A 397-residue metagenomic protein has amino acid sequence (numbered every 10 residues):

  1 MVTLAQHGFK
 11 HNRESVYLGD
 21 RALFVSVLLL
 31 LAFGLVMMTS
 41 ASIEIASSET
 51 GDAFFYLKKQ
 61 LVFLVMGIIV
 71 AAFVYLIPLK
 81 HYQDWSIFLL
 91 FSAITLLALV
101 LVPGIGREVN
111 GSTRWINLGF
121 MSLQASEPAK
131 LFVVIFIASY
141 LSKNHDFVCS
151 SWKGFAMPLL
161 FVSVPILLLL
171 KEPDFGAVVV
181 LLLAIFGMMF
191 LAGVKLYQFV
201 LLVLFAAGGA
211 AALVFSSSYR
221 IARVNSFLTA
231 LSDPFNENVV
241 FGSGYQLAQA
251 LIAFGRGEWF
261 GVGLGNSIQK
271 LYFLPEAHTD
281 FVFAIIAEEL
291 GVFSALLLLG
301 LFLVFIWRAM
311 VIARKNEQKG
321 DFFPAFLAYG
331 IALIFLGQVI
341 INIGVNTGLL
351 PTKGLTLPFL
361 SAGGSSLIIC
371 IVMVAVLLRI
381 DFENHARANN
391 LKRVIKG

Functional and structural regions predicted by a protein language model:
M1-Y17, F323, Q338-G397: A juxtamembrane structural motif centered on a specific transmembrane helix
S26-A32, E49-S243, A284-V345, V372-V376 (+1 more regions): Hydrophobic alpha-helical transmembrane segments of multi-pass inner membrane proteins, especially in bacterial systems
L28-I43: Alpha-helical transmembrane segments of multi-pass membrane proteins
D174-V179, V262-S267, A277-T279, K353 (+2 more regions): Transmembrane helix boundary and interhelical junction motifs in multipass membrane proteins
G244-G265: Extracytosolic (periplasmic/ER-lumenal) interhelical loops and adjacent juxtamembrane/interface segments of multi-pass
E258-L290, N316-G320: Long extracytoplasmic/lumenal interhelical loops at the membrane interface of multi-pass membrane proteins
V262-G263, F293-L298, I368, I380: Extended hydrophobic-aromatic, low-complexity segments
